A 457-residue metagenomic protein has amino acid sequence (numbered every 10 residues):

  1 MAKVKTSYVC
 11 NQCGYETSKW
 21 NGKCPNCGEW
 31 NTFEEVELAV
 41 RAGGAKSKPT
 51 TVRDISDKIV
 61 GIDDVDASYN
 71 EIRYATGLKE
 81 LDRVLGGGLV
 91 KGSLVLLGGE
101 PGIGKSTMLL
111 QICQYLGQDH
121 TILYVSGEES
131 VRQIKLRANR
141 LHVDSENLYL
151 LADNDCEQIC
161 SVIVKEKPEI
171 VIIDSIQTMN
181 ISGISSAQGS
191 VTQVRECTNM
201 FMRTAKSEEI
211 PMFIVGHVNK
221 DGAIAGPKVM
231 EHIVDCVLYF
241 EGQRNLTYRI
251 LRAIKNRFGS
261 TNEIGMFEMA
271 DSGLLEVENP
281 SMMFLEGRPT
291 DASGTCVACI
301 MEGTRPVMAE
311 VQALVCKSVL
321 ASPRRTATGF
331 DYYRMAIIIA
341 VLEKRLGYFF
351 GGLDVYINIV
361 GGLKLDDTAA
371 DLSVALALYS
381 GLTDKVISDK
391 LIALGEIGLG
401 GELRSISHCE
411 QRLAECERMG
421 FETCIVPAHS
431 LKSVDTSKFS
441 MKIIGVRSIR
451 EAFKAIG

Functional and structural regions predicted by a protein language model:
A2-K5, V9-Q12, E16-R83, V90-L96 (+7 more regions): Peripheral, non-AAA+ core regions of ATP-driven protein-machinery
E100, G127: P-loop (Walker A) phosphate-binding loop of NTP-binding proteins
I122-S126: Conserved RecA-like ASCE P-loop NTPase motor core of nucleic-acid helicases/translocases
V131: Divalent metal-dependent catalytic cores for phosphoryl transfer on phosphate-bearing substrates
